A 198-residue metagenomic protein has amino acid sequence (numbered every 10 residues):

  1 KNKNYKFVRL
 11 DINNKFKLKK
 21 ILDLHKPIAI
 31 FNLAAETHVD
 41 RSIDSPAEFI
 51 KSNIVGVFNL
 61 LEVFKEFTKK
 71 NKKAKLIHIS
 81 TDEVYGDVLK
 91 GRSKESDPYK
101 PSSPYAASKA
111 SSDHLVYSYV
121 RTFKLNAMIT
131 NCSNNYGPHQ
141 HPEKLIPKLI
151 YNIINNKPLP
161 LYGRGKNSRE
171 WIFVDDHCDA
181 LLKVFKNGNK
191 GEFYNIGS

Functional and structural regions predicted by a protein language model:
K1-N135: N-terminal Rossmann-like NAD(P)+-binding domain of SDR-like oxidoreductases, especially those catalyzing
N2-K3, F123-N126, I150-L161: A short C-terminal helix-loop "cap" of Rossmann-like NAD(P)-dependent dehydrogenase/epimerase domains
K17, F58-V63, W171, D176-D179 (+1 more regions): Conserved mid-core alpha-helix of short-chain dehydrogenase/reductase
K51-I54, Y105, H139, E143 (+1 more regions): Short, solvent-exposed loop/helix junctions and linker helices that flank or host conserved functional motifs
A110, N135-K148, N155-K157, L161-Y162 (+3 more regions): Glycine/proline-rich active-site loop of Rossmann-fold NAD(P)-dependent oxidoreductases
S198: Conserved catalytic-core segment of nucleotide-activated headgroup transferases in glycan assembly
